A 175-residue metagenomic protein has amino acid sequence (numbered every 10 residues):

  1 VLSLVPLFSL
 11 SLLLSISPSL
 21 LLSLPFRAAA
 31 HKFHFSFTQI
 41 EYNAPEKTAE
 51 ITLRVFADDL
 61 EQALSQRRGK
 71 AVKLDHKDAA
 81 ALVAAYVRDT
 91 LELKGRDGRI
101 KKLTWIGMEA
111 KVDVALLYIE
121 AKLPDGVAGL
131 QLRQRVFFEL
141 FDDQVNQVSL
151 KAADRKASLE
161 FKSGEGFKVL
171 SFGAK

Functional and structural regions predicted by a protein language model:
L10-L14, P18-L22: Compositionally biased, intrinsically disordered low-complexity segments enriched in Pro/Arg/Gln/His
A30-K175: N-terminal soluble domains immediately following signal/targeting peptides that reside in extracytoplasmic
